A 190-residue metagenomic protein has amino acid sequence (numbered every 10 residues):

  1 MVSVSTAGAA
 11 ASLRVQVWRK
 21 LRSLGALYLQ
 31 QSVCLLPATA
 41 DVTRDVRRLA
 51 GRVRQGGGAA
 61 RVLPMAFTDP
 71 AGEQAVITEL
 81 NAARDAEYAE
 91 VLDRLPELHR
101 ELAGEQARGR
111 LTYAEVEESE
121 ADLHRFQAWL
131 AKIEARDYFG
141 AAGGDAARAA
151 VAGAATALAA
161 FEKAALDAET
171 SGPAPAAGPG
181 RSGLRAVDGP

Functional and structural regions predicted by a protein language model:
M1-Q106, A128-A131, A135, A154: Positively charged, polar, low-complexity stretches
E101-A155: Charge-patterned, long linear interaction tracts outside catalytic cores
T156-P175: Long, highly charged low-complexity segments enriched in Glu/Asp and Lys/Arg with interspersed Ser/Thr
V187-D188: Charge-dense, extended regions
